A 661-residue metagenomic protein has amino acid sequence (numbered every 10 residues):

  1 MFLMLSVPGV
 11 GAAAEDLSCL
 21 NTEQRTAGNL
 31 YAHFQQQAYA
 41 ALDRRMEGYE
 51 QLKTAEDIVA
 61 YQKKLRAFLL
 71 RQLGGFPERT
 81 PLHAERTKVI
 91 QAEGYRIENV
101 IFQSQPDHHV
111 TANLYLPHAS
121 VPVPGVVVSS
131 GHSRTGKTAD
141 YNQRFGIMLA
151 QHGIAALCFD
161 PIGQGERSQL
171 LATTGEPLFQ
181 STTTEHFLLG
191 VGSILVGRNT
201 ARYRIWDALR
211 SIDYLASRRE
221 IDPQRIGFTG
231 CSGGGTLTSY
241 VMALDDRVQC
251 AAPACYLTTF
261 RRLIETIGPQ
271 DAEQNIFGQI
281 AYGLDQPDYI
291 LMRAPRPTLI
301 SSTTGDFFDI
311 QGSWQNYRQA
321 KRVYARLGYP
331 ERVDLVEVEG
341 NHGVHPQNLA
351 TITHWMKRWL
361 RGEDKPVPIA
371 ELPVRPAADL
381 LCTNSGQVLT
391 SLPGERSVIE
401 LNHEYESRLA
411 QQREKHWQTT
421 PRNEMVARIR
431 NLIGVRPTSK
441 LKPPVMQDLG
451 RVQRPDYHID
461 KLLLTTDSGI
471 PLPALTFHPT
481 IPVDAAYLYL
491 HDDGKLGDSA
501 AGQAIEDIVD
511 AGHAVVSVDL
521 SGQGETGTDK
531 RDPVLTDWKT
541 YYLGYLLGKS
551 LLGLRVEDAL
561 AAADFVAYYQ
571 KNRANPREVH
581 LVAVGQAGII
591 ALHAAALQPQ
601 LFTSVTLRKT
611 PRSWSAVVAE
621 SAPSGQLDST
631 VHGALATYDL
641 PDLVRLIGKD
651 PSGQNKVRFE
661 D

Functional and structural regions predicted by a protein language model:
M1-P8: Bacterial N-terminal signal peptides
A12-H109, A294, T298-P473, F477-A485 (+4 more regions): Alpha/beta-hydrolase-fold serine-hydrolase catalytic core, especially in secreted/extracellular enzymes
E56, I147, S239-Y240, L291 (+3 more regions): Alpha-helical segments flanking ligand/cofactor-binding loops in enzyme cores
Y115, S129, F159, T229-C231 (+13 more regions): Generic beta-strand/beta-sheet core signal
V121-S217, T258-P269, E273-N275, P482-Y569 (+1 more regions): Cap/lid segment of the alpha/beta-hydrolase catalytic domain
S133-Y141, L178-S181, L195-W206, F228-S239 (+5 more regions): Alpha-helix capping and helix-loop boundary segments enriched in small/acidic/polar residues
Y203, R210-Y282, A562-T637, L643-L646: Primarily recognizes the serine-hydrolase "nucleophile elbow" in alpha/beta-hydrolase and SGNH/GDSL folds
T229-G233, T238-R261, Q270-A272, G278-Q286 (+4 more regions): Catalytic-domain carbohydrate-binding cleft regions of carbohydrate-active enzymes
